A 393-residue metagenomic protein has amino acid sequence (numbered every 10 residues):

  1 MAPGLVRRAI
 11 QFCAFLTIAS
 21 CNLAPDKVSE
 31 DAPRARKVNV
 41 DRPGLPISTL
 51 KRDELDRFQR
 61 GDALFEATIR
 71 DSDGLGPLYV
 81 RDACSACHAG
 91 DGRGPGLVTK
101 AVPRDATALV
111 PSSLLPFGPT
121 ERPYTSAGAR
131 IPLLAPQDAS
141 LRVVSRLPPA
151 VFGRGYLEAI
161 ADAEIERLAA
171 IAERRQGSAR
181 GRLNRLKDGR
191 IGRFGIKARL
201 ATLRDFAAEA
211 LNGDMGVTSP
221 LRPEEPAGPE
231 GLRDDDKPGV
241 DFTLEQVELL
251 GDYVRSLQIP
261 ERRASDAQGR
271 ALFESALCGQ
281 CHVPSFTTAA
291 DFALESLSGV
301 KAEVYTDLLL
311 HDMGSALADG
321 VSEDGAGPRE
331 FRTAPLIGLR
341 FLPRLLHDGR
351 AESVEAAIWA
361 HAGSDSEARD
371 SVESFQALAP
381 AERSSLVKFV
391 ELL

Functional and structural regions predicted by a protein language model:
M1-L5: N-terminal secretory signal peptides that target proteins for export/translocation
R7-A14: Sec-dependent signal peptide recognition, specifically the positively charged N-region followed immediately by
A14-N22: Hydrophobic h-region of N-terminal signal peptides that target proteins for export in Gram-negative bacteria
C21-L393: Periplasmic c-type cytochrome electron-transfer domains
